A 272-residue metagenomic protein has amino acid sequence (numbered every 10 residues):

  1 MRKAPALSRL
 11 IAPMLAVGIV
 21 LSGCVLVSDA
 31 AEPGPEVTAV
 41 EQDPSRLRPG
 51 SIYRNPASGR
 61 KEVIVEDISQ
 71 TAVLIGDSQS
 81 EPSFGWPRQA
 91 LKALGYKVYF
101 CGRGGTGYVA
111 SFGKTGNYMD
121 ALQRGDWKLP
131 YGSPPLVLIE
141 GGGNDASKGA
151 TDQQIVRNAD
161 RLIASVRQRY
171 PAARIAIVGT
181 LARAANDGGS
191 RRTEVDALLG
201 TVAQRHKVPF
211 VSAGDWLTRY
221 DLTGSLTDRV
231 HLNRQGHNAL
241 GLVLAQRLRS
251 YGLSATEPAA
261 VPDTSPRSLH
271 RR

Functional and structural regions predicted by a protein language model:
M1-I75, Q79-E81, R249-R272: N-terminal secretory targeting modules
S69-I75, Q79-R157: Conserved SGNH/GDSL esterase-like catalytic core that processes O-acyl groups on lipids and polysaccharides
Q79, N144, L181-A182, D215-L217: Catalytic metal-binding/acid-base residues of hydrolase active sites
K97, A173-R174, P209: Proline-centered loop/turn at the N-terminus of a beta-strand
G141-N144, S165-E194: Active-site segments of SGNH/GDSL-like serine hydrolases that catalyze O-acetyl group transfer/hydrolysis on lipids
A159-A164, D196: Generic structural signal for well-ordered alpha-helices, preferentially at hydrophobic/aromatic core positions
R183-R272: Catalytic His-Asp segment of secreted/periplasmic serine-dependent ester chemistry enzymes
